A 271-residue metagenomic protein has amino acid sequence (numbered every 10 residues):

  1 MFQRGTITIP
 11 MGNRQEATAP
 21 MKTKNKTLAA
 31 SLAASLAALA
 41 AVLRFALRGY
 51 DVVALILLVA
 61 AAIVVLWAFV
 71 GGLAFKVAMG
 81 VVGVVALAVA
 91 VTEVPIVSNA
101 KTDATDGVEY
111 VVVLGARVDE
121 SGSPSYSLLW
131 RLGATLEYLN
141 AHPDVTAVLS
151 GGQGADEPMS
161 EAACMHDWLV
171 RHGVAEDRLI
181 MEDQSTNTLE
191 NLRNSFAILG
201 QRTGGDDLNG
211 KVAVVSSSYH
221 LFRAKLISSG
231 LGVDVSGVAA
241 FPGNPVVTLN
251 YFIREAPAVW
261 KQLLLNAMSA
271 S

Functional and structural regions predicted by a protein language model:
M1-P20: N-terminal amphipathic/basic-hydrophobic helices that include classical n-h-c signal peptides and signal-anchor
K22-K26, A74, P245, L249 (+1 more regions): Structural motif marking the loop-to-transmembrane transition
K24-F69: Membrane-embedded alpha-helical segments of integral membrane proteins
L43-R44, L66-F69, A90-S98, W260-A267: Structural signature of transmembrane alpha-helix termini at the membrane-water interface
W67-A74, R202: Juxtamembrane helix-break-helix junctions at the cytosolic face of small multi-pass alpha-helical membrane proteins
A74-P95: Internal/C-terminal transmembrane anchor helices
V91-R254: A structural signal for short, hydrophobic/glycine-enriched beta-strand patches
T248-S271: A transmembrane-helix-recognition feature enriched in membrane-embedded lipid enzymes and envelope glyco-/phospholipid
